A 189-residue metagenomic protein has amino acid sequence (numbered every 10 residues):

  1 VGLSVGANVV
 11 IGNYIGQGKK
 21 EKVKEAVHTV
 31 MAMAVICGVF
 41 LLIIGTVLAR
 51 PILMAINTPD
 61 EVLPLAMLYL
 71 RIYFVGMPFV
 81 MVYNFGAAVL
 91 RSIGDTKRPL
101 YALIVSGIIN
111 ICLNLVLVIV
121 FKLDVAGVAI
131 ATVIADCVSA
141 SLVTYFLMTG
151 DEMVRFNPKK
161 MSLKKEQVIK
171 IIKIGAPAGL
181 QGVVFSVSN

Functional and structural regions predicted by a protein language model:
V1-L42, V80-P99: Small-residue-rich hydrophobic transmembrane alpha-helices
V1-V9, Y73-V80, I169-N189: Transmembrane helix-bundle signature of multi-pass secondary active exporters and lipid flippases
I11-G16, V23, I52, A66 (+9 more regions): Hydrophobic/aromatic residues within transmembrane alpha-helices of membrane transport systems, especially the TMDs
E21, H28, R50, M67 (+3 more regions): Residues that define the loop-to-transmembrane-helix transition and helix capping in multi-pass membrane transporters
V39-R50, A55, I72, I111 (+2 more regions): Membrane-embedded alpha-helical segments of multi-pass transporters/permeases
D60-Y83: Alpha-helical transmembrane segments of multi-pass membrane proteins
A102-N114, L123-D151: Hydrophobic alpha-helical transmembrane segments
T132, V143-F185: Interhelical loop/hinge segments that connect adjacent transmembrane helices in multipass membrane
